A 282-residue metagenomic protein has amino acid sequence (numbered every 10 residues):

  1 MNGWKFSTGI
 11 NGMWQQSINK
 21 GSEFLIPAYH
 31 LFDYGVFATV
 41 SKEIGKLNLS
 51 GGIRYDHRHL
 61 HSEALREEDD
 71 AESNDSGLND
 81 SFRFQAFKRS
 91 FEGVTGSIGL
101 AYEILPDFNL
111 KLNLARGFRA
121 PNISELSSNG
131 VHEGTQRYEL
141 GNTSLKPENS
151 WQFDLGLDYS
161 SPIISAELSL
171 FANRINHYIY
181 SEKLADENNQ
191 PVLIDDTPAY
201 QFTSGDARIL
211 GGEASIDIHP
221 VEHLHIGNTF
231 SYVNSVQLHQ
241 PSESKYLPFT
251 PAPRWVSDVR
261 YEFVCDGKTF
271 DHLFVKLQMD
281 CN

Functional and structural regions predicted by a protein language model:
M1-G93, S97, A101, A115 (+3 more regions): Face-selective signature of the C-terminal outer-membrane beta-barrel domain
N2-K5, K46, D107, I163 (+2 more regions): Short loop/turn motifs that connect adjacent beta-strands in outer-membrane beta-barrel proteins
N11-Q16, L49, D70-S76, R83-A86 (+5 more regions): Short amphipathic alpha-helical segments, especially helix-boundary/capping motifs
M13-S17, D56-S62, D107, G117-P121 (+6 more regions): Structural signature of outer-membrane beta-barrel domains
I18-L25, H61-D70, S124-N129, Q136-Y138 (+3 more regions): Outer-membrane beta-barrel translocator domains and adjoining extracellular loop/strand segments of Gram-negative
I26-K42, L105, N109, N113-L114 (+3 more regions): Generic detector of contiguous secondary-structure segments
A28, N79-E103, D107-N109, R116-I175 (+3 more regions): Outer-membrane beta-barrel signature, preferentially recognizing the C-terminal barrel domain of Gram-negative
F171-R174, V192-N282: Gram-negative outer-membrane beta-barrel transporters
